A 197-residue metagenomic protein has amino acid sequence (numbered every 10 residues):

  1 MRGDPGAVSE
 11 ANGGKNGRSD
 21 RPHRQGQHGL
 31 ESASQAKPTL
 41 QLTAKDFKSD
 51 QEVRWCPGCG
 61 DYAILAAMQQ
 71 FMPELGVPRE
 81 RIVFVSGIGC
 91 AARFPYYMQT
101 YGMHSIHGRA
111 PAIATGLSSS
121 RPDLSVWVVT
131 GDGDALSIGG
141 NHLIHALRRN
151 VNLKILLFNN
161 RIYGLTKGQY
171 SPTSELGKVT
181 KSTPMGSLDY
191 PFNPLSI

Functional and structural regions predicted by a protein language model:
G3, G60-A67, R79, G108 (+3 more regions): Conserved active-site and cofactor/substrate-binding residues in soluble primary-metabolism enzymes
G3-Q25: Acidic, proline/serine/threonine- and glycine-rich low-complexity intrinsically disordered segments
G17-Y62: N-terminal amphipathic/basic leader segments beginning at the initiator methionine
K45-I106: Active-site diphosphate/adenylate-binding microenvironment
R54-G58, V129-G133, K178-L188: Flexible, glycine/proline-enriched loop segments at strand-loop-helix junctions that form or flank small-ligand binding
C90-I162: Thiamine diphosphate
D123, S171-I197: Conserved thiamine diphosphate
G140-H145, L165-K178: Active-site-proximal loop->helix
